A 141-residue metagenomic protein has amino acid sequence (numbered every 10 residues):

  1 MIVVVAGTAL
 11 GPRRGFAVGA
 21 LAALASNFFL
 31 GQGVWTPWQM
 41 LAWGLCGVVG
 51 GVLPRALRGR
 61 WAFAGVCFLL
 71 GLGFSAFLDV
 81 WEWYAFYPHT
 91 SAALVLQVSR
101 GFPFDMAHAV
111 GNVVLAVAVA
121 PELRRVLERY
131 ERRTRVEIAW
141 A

Functional and structural regions predicted by a protein language model:
M1-G15, V48-P54: Generic transmembrane alpha-helix motif of multi-pass integral membrane proteins
V3, G19, A23, N27 (+3 more regions): A generic structural signal for ordered alpha-helices
V5-R13, A42-G44, L78-H89: Phosphate-binding glycine-rich loops and adjacent basic patches that engage nucleotide phosphates, nucleic-acid
A20-P54: Interfacial aromatic-anchored transmembrane helix boundaries in multi-pass membrane proteins
Q32-W38, V52, A56-A141: Membrane-embedded alpha-helical hairpins and interfacial helices in multi-pass inner-membrane proteins
